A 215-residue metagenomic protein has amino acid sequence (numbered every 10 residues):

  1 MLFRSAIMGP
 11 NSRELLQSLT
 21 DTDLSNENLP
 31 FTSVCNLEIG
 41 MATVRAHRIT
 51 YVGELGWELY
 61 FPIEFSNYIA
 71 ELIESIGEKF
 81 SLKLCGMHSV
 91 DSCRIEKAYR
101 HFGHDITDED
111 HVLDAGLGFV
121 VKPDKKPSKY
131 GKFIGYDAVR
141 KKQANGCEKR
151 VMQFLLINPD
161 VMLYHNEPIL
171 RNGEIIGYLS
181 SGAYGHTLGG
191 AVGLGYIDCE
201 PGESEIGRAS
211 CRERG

Functional and structural regions predicted by a protein language model:
F3-R212: Conserved, structured C-terminal
